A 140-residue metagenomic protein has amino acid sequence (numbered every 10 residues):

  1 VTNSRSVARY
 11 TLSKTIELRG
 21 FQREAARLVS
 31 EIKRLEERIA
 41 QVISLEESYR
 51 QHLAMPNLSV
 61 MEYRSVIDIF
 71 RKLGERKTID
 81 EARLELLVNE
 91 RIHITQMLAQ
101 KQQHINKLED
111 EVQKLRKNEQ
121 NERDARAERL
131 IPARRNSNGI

Functional and structural regions predicted by a protein language model:
V1-I140: Charge-rich amphipathic alpha-helical interaction elements
